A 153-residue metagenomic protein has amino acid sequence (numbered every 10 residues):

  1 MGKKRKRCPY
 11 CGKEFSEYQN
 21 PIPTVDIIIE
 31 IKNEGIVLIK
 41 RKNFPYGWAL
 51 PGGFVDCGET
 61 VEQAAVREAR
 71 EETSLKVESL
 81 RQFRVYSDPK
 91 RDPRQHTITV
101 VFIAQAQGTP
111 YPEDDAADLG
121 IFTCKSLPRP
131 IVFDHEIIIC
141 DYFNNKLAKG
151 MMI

Functional and structural regions predicted by a protein language model:
M1-D26: Acidic, metal-coordinating catalytic segment for phosphate/diphosphate chemistry, firing primarily on the Nudix
K6, P23-V25, E34, I98-V100 (+1 more regions): Change "...and in nucleic-acid phosphodiester-cleaving endonucleases..." to "...and in nucleic-acid processing enzymes
R7, P21, Y46, E78 (+1 more regions): Residue-level preference for beta-strand/loop junctions
I29-E30, L38, A104, I121: Conserved hydrophobic "DFG−1" position in protein kinase catalytic cores
I31-E72: Conserved Nudix-box catalytic region and its N-terminal flanking loop in Nudix hydrolases and closely related
G35, V77-L80: Short acidic capping loops at alpha-helix termini that bridge into adjacent secondary structure
V55-E78, Y86-Y142, I153: Unchanged
A148: Long C-terminal interaction/binding lobes of large macromolecular proteins
